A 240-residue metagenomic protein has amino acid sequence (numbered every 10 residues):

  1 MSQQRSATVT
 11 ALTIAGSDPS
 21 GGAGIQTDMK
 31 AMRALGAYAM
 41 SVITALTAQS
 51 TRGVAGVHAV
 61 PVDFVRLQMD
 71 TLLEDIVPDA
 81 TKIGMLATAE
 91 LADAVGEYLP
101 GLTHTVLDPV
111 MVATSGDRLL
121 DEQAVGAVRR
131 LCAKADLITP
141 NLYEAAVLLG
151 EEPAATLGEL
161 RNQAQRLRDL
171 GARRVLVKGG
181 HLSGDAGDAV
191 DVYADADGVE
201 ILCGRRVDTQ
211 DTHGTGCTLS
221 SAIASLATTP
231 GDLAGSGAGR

Functional and structural regions predicted by a protein language model:
S2-T13, I25, M29-T114: Conserved N-terminal subdomain of the carbohydrate kinase-like
S2-T8, G24, A186-L202: Acidic-glycine-rich active-site phosphate/pyrophosphate-binding loop
I14-S20, E200-G214: Short pre-catalytic strand/loop immediately N-terminal to key active-site residues, enriched for Gly-Thr
S17, I83-G84, D117, T212: Glycine- and other small-residue-rich loops at beta-strand/loop junctions that grip anionic moieties
A31, A146-V147, T209-G237: Short, small-residue alpha-helix embedded
F64, D79, A89-L102, R173 (+4 more regions): Nucleotide and nucleotide-moiety/phosphate-recognizing core
D121-V199: Conserved phosphate/ATP/ADP-binding segment of small-molecule kinases
